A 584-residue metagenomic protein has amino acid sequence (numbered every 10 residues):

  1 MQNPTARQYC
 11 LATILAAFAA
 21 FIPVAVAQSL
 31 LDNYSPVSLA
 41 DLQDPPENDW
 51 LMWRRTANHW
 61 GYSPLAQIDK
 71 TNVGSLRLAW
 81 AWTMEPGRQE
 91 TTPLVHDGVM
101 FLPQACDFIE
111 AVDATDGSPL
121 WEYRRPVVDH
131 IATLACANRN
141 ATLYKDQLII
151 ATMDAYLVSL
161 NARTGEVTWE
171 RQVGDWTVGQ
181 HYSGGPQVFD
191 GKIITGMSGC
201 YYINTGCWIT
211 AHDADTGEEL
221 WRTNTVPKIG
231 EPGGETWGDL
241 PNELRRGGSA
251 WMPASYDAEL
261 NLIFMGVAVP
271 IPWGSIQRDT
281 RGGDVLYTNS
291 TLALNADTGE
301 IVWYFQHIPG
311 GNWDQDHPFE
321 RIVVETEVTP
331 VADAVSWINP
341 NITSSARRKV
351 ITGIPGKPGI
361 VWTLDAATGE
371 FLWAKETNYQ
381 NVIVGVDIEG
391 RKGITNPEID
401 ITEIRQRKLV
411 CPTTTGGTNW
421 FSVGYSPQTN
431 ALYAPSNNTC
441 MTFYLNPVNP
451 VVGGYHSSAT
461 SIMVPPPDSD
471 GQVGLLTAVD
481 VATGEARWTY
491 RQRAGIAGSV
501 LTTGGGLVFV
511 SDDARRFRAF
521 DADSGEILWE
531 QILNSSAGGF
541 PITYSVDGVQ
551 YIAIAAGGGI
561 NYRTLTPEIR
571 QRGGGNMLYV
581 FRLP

Functional and structural regions predicted by a protein language model:
C10-F21: Bacterial N-terminal signal peptides
S29-L78, T225-G230, N396-I399, P465-P466 (+1 more regions): Blade/loop signatures of beta-propeller domains
E47-N48, D97-G98, K145-D146, D190-G191 (+5 more regions): Short coil/turn segments that connect the beta-strands within blades of beta-propeller domains
H59-V173, T503: N-terminal cofactor/phosphate-binding cores enriched in small/glycine residues, especially glycine-rich loops such as
A81-L94, E122-Y144, E170-G185, I203 (+10 more regions): Extracytoplasmic beta-rich repeat domains
A114-D116, N161-T164, A214-T216, A296-T298 (+4 more regions): Short loop/turn segments that connect beta-strands within beta-propeller blades
I542-P584: Blade-level signature of beta-propeller repeat domains, shared across WD40, Kelch, NHL, RCC1 and BNR/Asp-box propellers
